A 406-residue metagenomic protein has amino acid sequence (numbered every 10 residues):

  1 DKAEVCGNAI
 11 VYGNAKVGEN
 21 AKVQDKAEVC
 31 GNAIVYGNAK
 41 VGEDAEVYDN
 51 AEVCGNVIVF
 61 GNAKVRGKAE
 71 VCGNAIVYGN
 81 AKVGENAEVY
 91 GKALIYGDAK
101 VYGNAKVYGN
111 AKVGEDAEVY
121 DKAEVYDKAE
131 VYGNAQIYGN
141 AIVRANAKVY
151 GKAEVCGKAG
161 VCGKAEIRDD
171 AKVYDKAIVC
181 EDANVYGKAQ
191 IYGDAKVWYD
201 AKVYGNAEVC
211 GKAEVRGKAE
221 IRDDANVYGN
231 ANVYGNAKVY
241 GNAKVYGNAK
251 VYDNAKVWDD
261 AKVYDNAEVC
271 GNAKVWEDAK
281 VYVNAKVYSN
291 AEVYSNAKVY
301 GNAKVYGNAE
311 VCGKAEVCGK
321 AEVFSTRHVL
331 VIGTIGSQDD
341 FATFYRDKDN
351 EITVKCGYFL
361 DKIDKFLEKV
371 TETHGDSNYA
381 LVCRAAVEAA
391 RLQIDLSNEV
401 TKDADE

Functional and structural regions predicted by a protein language model:
D1, G319-E406: Intrinsic low-complexity/IDR segments
D1-E322: Thr-biased low-complexity repeat/linker tracts and other Thr-enriched repetitive architectures
